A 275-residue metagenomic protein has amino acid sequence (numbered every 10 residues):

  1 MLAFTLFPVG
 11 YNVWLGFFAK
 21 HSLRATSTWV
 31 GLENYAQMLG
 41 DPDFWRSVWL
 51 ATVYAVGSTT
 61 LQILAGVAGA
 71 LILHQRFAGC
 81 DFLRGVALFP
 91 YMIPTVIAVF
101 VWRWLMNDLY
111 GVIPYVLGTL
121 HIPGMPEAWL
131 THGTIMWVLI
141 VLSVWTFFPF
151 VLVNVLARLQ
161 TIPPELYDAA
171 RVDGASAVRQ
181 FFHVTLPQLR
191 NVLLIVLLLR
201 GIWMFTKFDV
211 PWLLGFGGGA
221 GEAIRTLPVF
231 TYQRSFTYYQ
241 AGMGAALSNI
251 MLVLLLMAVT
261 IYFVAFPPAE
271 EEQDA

Functional and structural regions predicted by a protein language model:
M1-A275: A structural signal for multi-pass alpha-helical bundles of membrane permease subunits that mediate small-molecule
